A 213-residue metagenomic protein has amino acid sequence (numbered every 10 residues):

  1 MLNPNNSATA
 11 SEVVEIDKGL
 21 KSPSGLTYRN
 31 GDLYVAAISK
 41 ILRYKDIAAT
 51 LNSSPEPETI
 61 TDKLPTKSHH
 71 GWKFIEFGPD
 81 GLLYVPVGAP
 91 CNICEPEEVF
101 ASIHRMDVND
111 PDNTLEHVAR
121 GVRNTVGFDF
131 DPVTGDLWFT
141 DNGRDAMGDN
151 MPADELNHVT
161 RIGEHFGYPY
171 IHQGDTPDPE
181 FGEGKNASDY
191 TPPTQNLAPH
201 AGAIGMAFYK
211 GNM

Functional and structural regions predicted by a protein language model:
M1, D32, K40-L42, S102-H104 (+1 more regions): A short loop-to-beta-strand structural motif that recurs across blades of beta-propeller domains
M1, V35-A36, Y84-V87, F139-D141: Residue position within the beta-strands of beta-propeller blades
L2-G19, K45-T66, E98-G127, F181-P199: Blade-edge beta-strand/turn elements of extracellular beta-propeller and related beta-sheet repeat scaffolds
P23-D46: Hydrophobic or amphipathic alpha-helical targeting/insertion segments
S24-T27, E76, D129, A207: Conserved beta-strand position repeated across blades of beta-propeller domains
N30-G31, D80-G81, T134-G135, G211: Short coil/turn segments that connect the beta-strands within blades of beta-propeller domains
W72, P90-N92, A101, R105-D112 (+2 more regions): Beta-propeller domain segments
